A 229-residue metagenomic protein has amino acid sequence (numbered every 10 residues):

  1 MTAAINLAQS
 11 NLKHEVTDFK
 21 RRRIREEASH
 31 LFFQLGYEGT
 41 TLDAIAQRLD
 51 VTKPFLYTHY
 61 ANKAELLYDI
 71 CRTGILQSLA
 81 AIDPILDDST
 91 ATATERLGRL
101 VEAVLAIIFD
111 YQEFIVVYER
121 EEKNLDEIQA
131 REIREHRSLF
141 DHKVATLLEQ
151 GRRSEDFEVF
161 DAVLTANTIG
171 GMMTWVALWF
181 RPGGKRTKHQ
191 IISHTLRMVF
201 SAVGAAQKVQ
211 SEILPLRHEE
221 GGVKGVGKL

Functional and structural regions predicted by a protein language model:
M1-A8, A103-A106, D110, D141-R153 (+3 more regions): C-terminal peripheral helix-coil segments that are non-catalytic and often amphipathic
T17, R25, L67, C71 (+4 more regions): Amphipathic, non-transmembrane alpha-helical scaffold segments
R23, E27, L31-E65, D69: Helix-turn-helix
Q34-E38, S89, Y111, S154-E155: Short coil/turn segments at alpha/beta junctions that flank glycine-rich nucleotide-binding fingerprints
D69, D83-E113, T165-I169, K208 (+1 more regions): Hydrophobic alpha-helical connector segments
L76-D83, I128-R153, V163-N167, S193: Amphipathic alpha-helical packing segments from all-alpha helical-bundle domains
A106-A145, F180: Short secondary-structure transition hinges
